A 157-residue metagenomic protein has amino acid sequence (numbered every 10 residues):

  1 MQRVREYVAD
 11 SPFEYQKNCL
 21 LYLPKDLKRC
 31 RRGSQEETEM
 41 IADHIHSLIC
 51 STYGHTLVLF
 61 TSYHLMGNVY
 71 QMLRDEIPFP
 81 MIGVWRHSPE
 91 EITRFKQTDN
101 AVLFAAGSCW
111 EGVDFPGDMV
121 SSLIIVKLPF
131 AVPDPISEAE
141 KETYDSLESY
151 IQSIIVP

Functional and structural regions predicted by a protein language model:
M1-R5: Segments forming glycine/polar-rich beta-alpha architectures that bind adenosine-containing cofactors
E6-A9, T61: Short coil/turn segments at secondary-structure boundaries
P12-L20, P24-E36, P80-I82, R86-P157: Conserved RecA-like P-loop NTPase helicase motor core
Y22-T61: Conserved interdomain hinge at the start of the Helicase C-terminal
M40-S47, N68, E90-R94, S108: Well-ordered alpha-helical segments embedded in enzymatic catalytic cores
S51-T52, E76, T98-D99: Structured helix-beta-strand junction loops
T56-R86: Conserved helicase motor "Helicase C" RecA-like lobe of SF1/SF2 P-loop NTPases
